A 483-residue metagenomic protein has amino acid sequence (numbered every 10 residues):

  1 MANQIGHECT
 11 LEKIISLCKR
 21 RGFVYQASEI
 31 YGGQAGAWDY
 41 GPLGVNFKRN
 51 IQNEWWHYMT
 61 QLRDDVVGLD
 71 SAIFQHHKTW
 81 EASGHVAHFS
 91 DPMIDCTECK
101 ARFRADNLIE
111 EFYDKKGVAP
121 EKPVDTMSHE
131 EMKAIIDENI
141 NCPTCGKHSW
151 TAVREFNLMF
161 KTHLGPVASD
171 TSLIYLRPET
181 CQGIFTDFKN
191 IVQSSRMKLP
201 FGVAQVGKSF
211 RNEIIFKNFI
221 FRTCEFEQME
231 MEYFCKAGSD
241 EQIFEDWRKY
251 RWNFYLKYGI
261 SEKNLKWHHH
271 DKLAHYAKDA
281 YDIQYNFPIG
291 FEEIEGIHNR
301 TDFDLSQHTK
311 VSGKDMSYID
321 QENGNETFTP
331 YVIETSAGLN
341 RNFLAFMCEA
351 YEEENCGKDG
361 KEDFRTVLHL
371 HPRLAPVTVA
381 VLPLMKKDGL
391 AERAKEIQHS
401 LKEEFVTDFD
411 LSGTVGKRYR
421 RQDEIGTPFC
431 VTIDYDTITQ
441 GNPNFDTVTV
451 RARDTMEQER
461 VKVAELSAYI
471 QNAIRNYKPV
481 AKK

Functional and structural regions predicted by a protein language model:
M1-K483: NTP/phosphate- and nucleic-acid-binding module
